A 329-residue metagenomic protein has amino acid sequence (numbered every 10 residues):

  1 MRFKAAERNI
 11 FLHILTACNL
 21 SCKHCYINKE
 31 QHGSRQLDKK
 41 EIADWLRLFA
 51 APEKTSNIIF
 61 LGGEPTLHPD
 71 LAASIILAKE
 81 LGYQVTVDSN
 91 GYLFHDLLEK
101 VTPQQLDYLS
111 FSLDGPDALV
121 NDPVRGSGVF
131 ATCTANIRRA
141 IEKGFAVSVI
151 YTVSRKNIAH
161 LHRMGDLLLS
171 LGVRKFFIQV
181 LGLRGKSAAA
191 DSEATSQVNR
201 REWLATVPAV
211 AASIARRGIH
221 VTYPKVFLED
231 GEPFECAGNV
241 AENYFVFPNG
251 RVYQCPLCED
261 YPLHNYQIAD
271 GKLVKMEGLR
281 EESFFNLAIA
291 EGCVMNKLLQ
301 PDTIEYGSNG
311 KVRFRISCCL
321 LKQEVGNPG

Functional and structural regions predicted by a protein language model:
M1, A5-A6, N28, R251 (+1 more regions): Flexible mid-to-C-terminal extensions adjoining Fe-S/redox cofactors in radical SAM and related proteins
M1-K100, Q104-D107: Conserved alpha-helical substructure of the radical SAM core
N9, V240-A241: Short coil/loop residues immediately preceding or within conserved phosphate-binding loops of NTP-utilizing enzyme
L12, T16-N19, D230, L287 (+1 more regions): Processing junctions and N-termini across compartments
C18, C22-C25, C236, C255 (+1 more regions): Short cysteine clusters
Q31, E64, G115, G182 (+1 more regions): Flexible, active-site-proximal loop/turn residues at the rims of small-molecule/cofactor binding pockets and catalytic
D107, S112-D114, L119-E235, N239 (+2 more regions): Radical SAM enzyme [4Fe-4S]-AdoMet core and its adjacent flexible, acidic and glycine-rich loops/tails across
